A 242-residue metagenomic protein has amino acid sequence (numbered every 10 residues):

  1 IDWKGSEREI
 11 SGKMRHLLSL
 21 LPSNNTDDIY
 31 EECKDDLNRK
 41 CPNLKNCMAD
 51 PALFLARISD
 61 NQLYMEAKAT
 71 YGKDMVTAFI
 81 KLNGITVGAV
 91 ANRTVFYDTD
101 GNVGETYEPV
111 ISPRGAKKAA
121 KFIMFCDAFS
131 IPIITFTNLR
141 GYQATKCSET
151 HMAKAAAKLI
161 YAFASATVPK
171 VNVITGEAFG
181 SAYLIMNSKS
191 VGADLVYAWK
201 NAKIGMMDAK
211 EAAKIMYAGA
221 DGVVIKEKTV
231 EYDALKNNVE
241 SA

Functional and structural regions predicted by a protein language model:
I1-A242: Ligand-binding clefts of soluble mixed alpha/beta catalytic domains
